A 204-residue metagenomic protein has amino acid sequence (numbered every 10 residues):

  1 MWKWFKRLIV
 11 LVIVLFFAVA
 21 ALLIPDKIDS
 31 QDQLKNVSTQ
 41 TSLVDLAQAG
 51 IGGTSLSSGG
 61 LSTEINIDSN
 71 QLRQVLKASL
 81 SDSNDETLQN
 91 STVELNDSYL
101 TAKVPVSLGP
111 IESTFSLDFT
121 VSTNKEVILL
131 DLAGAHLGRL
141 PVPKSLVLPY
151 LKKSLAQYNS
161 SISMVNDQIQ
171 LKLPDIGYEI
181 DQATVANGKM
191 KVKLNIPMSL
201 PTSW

Functional and structural regions predicted by a protein language model:
W2-W204: Extracellular/lumenal and peripheral-membrane lipid-interaction modules
